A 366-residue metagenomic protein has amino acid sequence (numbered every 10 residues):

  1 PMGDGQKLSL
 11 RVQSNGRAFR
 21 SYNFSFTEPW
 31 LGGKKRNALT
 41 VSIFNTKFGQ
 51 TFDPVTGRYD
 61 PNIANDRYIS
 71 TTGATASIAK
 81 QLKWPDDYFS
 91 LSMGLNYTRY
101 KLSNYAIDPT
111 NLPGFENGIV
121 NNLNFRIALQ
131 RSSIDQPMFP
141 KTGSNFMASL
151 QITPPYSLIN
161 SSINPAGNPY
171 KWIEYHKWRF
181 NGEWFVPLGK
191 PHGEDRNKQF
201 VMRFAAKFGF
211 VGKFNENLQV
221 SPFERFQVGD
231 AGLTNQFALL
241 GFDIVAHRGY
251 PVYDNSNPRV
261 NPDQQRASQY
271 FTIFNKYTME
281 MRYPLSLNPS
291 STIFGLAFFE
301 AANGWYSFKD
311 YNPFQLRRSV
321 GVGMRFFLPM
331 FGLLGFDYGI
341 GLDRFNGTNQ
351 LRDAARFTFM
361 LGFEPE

Functional and structural regions predicted by a protein language model:
P1-F139, N145-F146, N255-V260, Q315 (+2 more regions): Gram-negative/organellar outer-membrane beta-barrel architecture
T56-R58, S221-F223, N312: Short secondary-structure boundary/capping segments
L82-F89, K190-M202, N288-S290, G332: Secondary-structure transition into beta-strands, especially the periplasmic turns and strand N-termini that construct
D108-L285, A297-F298, W305-S307, G347-Q350 (+1 more regions): C-terminal outer-membrane beta-barrel translocator/porin domains of Gram-negative envelope proteins and their
R282, S319-R325: Short glycine-rich, acidic/polar surface loops and turns
A302-S319: Outer-membrane beta-barrel transmembrane domain signature
